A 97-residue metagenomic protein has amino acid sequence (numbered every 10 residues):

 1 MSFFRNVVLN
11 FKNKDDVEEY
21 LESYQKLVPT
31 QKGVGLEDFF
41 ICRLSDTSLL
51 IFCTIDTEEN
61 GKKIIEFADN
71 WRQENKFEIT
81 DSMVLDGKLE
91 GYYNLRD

Functional and structural regions predicted by a protein language model:
M1-Q73, F77-D97: Short S/T/G/P-rich N-terminal loop/turn motif that feeds into the first structured element of a domain
